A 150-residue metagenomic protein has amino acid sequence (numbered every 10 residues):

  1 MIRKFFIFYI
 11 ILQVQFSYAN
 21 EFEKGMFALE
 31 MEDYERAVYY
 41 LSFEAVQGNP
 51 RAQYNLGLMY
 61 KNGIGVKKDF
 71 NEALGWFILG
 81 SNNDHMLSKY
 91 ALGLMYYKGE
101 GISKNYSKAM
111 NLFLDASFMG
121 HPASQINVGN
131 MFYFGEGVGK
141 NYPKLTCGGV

Functional and structural regions predicted by a protein language model:
K4-Q13: Sec-dependent N-terminal signal peptides
Q13-E21: Bacterial Sec-dependent signal peptides at the C-terminal "C-region" and cleavage site
Y18, P50-A52, M86-S88, P122-S124: Helix-start (N-cap) detector for alpha-helical repeat units in TPR-like alpha-solenoids, especially tetratricopeptide
E21-E30, E44, N55-N62, K89-K98 (+3 more regions): Hydrophobic face of amphipathic alpha-helices that form TPR/SEL1-like repeat modules and related alpha-solenoid
A28, D33, V46-N49, N62-I64 (+8 more regions): Short helix-capping/linker turns of helical repeat alpha-solenoids
